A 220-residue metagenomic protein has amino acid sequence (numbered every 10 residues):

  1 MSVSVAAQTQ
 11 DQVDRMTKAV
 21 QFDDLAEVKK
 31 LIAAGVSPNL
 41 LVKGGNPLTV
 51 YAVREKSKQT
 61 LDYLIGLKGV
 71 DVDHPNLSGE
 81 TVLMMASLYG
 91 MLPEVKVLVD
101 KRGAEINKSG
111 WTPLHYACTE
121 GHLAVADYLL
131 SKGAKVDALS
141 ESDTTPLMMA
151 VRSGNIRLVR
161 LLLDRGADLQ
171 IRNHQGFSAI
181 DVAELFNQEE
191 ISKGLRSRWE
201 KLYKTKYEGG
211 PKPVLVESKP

Functional and structural regions predicted by a protein language model:
V3-M16, R165, H174-F177, D181-P220: Ankyrin-repeat-protein effector appendages
Q8-P47, Y51: N-terminal segments that cap or nucleate solenoid repeat domains
K18-D23, Y51-S57, M85-M91, Y116-H122 (+2 more regions): Ankyrin repeat A-helix N-terminal signature
E27, Q59-T60, P93-E94, A124-V125 (+2 more regions): Conserved ankyrin/ankyrin-like repeat signature
I32-S37, D62-D71, K96-A104, D127-K135 (+2 more regions): Ankyrin repeat domain, specifically the short helix-to-loop turn at the C-terminus of the second helix of each repeat
L40-L41, V72-P75, E105-S109, V136-L139 (+2 more regions): Ankyrin repeat boundary signal
L88, S109-W111, H115-D127, S131 (+2 more regions): Alpha-helical adaptor scaffolds
